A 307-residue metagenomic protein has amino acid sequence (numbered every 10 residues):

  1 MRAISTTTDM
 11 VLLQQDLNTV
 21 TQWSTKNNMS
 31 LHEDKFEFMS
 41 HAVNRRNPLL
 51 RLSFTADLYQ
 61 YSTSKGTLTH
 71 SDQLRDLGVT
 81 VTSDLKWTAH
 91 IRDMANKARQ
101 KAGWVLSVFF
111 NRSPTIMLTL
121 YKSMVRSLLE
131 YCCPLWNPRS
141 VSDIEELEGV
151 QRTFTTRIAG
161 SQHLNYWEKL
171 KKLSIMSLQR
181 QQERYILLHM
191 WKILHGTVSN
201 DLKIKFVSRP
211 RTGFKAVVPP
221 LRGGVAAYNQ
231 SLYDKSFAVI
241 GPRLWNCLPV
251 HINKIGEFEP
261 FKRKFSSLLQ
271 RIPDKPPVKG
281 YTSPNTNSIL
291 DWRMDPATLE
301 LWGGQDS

Functional and structural regions predicted by a protein language model:
M1-R2, S24, L74-D84, A98 (+7 more regions): Short, conserved catalytic/metal-binding micro-motifs enriched in Asp/Glu and His
M1-T25, P138: Catalytic palm subdomain of template-directed nucleic-acid polymerases, centered on the conserved carboxylate motif
S5, Q15, Q22, S30-D72: Short, conserved micro-motifs composed of acidic
M10-L13, L17, L31, I91 (+4 more regions): Hydrophobic packing residues in well-ordered alpha-helices of helical domains and bundles
T21-M39, D143-P210, K215: Short, charged alpha-helical motifs in flexible N/C-terminal segments and linkers
D34, L129-E148, A238-S307: Charged boundary/loop elements
K65-L135: Basic, alpha-helical interaction scaffolds
S208-R243: Low-complexity, glycine/alanine/valine/leucine- and proline-rich hydrophobic stretches
